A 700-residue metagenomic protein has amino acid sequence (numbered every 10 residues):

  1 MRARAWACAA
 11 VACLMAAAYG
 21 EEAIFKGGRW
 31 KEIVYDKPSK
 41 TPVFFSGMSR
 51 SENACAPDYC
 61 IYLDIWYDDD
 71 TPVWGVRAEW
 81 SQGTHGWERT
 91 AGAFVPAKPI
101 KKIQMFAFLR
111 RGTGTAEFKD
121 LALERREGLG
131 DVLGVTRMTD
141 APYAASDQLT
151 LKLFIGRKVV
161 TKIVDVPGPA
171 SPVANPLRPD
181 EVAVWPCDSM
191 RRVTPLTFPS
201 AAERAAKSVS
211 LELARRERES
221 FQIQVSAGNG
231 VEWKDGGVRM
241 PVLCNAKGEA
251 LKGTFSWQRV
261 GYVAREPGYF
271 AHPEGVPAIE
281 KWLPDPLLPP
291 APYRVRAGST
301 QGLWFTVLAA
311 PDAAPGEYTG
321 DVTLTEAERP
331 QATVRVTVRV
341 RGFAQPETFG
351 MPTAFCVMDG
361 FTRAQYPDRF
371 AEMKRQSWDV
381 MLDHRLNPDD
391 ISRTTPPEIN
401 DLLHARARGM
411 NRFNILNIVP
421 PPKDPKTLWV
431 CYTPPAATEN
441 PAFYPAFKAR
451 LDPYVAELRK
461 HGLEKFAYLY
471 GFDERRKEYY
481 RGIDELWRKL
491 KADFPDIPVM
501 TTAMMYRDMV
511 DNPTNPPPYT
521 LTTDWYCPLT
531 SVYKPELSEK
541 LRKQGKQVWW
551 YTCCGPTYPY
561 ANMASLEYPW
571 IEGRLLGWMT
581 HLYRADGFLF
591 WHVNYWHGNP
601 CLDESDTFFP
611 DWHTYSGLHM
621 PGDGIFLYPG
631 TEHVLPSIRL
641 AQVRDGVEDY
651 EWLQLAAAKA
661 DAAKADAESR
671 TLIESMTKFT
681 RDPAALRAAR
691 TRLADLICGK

Functional and structural regions predicted by a protein language model:
M1-C8: Bacterial N-terminal signal peptides that target proteins for export
V11-G20: Hydrophobic h-region of N-terminal signal peptides that target proteins for export in Gram-negative bacteria
Y19-Q301, A314: Extracellular and organelle-lumenal recognition/adhesion modules and their flexible linkers in secreted
L149, P435-E439, F443, F447 (+3 more regions): Catalytic domains of carbohydrate-active enzymes that cleave complex glycans
S226, L243, V263, P267-F270 (+8 more regions): Aromatic-lined carbohydrate-binding surfaces of glycoside hydrolases
F494, P517-Y526, K543-W549, R584-G587: Glycine-enriched alpha-helix->loop->beta-strand junction motifs that scaffold or abut catalytic
K543-G573: Active-site clefts of carbohydrate-active enzymes
Y568-T614: Substrate-binding cleft of secreted/luminal carbohydrate-active enzymes
